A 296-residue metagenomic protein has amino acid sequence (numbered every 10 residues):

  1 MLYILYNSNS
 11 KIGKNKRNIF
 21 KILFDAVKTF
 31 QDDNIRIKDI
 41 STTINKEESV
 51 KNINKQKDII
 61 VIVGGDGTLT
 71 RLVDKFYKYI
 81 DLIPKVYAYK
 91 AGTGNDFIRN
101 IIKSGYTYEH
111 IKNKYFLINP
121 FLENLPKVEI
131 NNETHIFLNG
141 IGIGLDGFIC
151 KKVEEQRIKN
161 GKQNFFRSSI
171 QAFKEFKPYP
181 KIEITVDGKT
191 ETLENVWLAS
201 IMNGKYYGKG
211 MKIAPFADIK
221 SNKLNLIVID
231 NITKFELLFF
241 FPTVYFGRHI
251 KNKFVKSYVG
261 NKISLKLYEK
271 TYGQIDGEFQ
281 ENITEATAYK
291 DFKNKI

Functional and structural regions predicted by a protein language model:
M1-V63, T70, D74-K78, K103 (+1 more regions): ATP/NTP phosphate-donor binding region
L5, K11-K14, K38-D39, Y79-W197: Catalytic core of DAGKc-family lipid kinases
Y6-N9, G65, A91, I229-N231: Cofactor-binding loop segments of dinucleotide-utilizing enzymes, especially the Rossmann-like FAD- and NAD(P)+-binding
K14-N15, R71-D74, I98-N100, F148 (+3 more regions): Short glycine-/acidic-enriched loop or helix-start segments at secondary-structure transitions that form or flank
I19-I22, Y77-K78, E154-E155, P215-D218 (+2 more regions): Short, solvent-exposed amphipathic alpha-helical segments in soluble enzyme and RNA/protein-processing domains
G142, D146, S200-I213: Glycine-rich phosphate/pyrophosphate-binding beta-alpha loops
G188, L193, D218-S221, V228-I296: ATP/nucleoside-binding phosphotransfer catalytic cores, i.e., glycine-rich phosphate-binding loops
G208, K212-L226: Conserved catalytic block of serine-dependent lipid acyl chemistry
